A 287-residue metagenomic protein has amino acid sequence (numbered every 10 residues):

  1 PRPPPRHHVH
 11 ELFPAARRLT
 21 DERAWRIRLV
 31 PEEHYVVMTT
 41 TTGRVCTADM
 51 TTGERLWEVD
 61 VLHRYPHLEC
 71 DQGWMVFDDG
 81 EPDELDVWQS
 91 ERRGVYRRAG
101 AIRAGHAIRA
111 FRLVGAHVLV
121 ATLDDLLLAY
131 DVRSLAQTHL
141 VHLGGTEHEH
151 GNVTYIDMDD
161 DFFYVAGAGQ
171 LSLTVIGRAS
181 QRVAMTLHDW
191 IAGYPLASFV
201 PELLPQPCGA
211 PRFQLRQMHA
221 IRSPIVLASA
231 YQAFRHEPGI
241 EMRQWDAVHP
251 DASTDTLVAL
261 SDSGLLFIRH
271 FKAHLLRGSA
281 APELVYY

Functional and structural regions predicted by a protein language model:
P1-W57, R64, D83-V95, Q181-P238 (+1 more regions): Intrinsically disordered, low-complexity acidic/Ser/Thr/Pro-rich linker and tail segments in large eukaryotic scaffolds
R18-E32, E58-G73, R103-V114, L143-D161 (+3 more regions): Repeated scaffold domains used in trafficking and secretory/extracellular systems, primarily beta-propellers
R28-T39, P66-E81, D86, A110-A121 (+4 more regions): Short beta-strand elements that form the blades of beta-propeller/WD-repeat-like and other beta-sheet-rich scaffold
T47, V87-Q89, A129, L173-V175 (+1 more regions): Conserved blade-register residue in beta-propeller folds
M50, L123, V132, A168 (+2 more regions): Surface loops and adjacent helix of pleckstrin homology
G94-R103: Eukaryote-skewed repeat-based solenoidal scaffolds used as protein-protein interaction platforms, primarily
A104-P205: Long, internal scaffold/assembly segments composed of regular secondary structure
W245-Y287: Loop/turn-rich, solvent-exposed surfaces of beta-rich toroidal or solenoidal domains
